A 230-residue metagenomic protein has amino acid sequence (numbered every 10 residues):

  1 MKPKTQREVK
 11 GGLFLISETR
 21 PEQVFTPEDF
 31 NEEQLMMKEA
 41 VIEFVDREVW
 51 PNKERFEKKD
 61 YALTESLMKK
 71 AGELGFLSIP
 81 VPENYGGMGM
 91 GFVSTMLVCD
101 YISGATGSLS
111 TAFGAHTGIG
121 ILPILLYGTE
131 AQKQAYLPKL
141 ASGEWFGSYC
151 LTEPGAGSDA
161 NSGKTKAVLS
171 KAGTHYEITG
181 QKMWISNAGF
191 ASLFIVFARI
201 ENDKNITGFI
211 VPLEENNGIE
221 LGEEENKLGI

Functional and structural regions predicted by a protein language model:
M1-A112, Q132-A135, K139: Amphipathic, small/basic residue-rich leader segments at the start of a protein or domain
Q34, V45, G75, P82 (+7 more regions): Buried hydrophobic positions in well-ordered alpha/beta secondary-structure cores of metabolic enzymes
K70, D159-T179: Cytochrome P450 C-terminal beta-domain/meander region
T111-A131, G157-A160, L169: N-terminal glycine-rich flavin-associated loop
G143-L151: A short, Trp-centered hydrophobic/proline-enriched beta-strand micro-motif
T152-P154, V168, F197-E201: A generic structural motif
T174-E223: A short core secondary-structure module
K227-I230: Short, intrinsically disordered, charge-balanced linker/junction segments flanking boundaries in proteins
